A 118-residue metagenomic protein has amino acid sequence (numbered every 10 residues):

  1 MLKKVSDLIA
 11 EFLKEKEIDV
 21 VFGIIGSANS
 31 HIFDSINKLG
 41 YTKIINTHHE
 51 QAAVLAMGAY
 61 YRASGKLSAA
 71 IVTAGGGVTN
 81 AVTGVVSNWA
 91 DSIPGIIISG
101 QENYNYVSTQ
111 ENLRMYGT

Functional and structural regions predicted by a protein language model:
M1-T118: N-terminal alpha/beta PP-like core and its mobile active-site loop of ThDP/TPP-dependent enzymes
